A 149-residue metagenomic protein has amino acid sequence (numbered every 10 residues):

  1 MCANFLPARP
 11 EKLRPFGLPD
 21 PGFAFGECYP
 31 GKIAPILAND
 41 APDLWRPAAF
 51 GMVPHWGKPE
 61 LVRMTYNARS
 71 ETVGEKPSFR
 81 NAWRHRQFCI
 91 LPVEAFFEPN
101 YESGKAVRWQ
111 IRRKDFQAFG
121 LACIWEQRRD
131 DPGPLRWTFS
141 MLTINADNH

Functional and structural regions predicted by a protein language model:
M1-H149: Short linear sequence motif anchored by a di-proline
